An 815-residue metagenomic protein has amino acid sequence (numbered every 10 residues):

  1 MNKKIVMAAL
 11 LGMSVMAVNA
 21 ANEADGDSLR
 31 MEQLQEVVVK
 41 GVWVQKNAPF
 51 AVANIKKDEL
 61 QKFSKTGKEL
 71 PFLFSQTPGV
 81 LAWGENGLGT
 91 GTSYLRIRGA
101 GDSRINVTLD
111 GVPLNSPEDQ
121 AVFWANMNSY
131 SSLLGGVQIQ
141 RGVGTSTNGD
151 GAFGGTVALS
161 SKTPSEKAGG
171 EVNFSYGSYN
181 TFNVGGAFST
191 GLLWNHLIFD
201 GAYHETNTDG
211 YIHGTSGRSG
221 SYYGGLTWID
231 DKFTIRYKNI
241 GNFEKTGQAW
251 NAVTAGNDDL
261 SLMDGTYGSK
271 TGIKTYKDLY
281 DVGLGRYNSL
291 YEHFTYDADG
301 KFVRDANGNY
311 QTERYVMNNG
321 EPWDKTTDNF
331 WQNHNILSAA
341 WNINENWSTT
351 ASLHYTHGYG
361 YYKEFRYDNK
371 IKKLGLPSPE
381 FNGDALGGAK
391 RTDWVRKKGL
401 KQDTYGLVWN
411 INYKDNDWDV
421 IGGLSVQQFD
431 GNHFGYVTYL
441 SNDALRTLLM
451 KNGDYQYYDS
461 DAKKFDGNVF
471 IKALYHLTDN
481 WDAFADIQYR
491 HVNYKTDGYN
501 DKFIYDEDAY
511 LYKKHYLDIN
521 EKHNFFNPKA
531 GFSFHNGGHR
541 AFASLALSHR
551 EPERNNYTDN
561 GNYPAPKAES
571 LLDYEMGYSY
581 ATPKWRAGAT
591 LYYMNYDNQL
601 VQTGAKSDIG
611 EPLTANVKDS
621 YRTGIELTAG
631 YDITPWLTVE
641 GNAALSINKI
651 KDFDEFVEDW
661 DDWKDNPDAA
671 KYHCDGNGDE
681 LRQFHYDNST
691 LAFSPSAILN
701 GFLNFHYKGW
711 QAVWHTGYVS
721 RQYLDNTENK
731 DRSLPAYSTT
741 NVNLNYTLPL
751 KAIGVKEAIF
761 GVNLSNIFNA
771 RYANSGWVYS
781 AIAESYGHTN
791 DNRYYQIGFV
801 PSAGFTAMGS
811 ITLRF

Functional and structural regions predicted by a protein language model:
A20-K62, D102, R586: Short, acidic, small-residue-rich periplasmic hinge/interaction motif at the N-terminus of Gram-negative outer-membrane
S28, P164-G169, L193-H196, K232-T234 (+7 more regions): Short loop/turn motifs that connect adjacent beta-strands in outer-membrane beta-barrel proteins
P71-P113: Extracytoplasmic beta-strand/coil segments of soluble accessory domains associated with Gram-negative outer-membrane
P113-R141, S160: Short acidic/polar hinge/loop motifs at secondary-structure boundaries that mediate gating or recognition
Y176-N207, I212-N251, A255-Y296, N335-N342 (+1 more regions): Transmembrane beta-barrel wall of Gram-negative outer-membrane proteins
D419, S425-Q427, N452-Y596, D632-T634 (+2 more regions): Structural signature of Gram-negative outer-membrane beta-barrels, strongest in the C-terminal barrel of TonB-dependent
H476-N480, Y593-N595, A615-T727, T812-R814: Gram-negative outer-membrane beta-barrel transporters
V639, S720-L724, Y746-F815: C-terminal beta-signal and adjacent terminal beta-strands/loops of Gram-negative outer-membrane beta-barrel proteins
